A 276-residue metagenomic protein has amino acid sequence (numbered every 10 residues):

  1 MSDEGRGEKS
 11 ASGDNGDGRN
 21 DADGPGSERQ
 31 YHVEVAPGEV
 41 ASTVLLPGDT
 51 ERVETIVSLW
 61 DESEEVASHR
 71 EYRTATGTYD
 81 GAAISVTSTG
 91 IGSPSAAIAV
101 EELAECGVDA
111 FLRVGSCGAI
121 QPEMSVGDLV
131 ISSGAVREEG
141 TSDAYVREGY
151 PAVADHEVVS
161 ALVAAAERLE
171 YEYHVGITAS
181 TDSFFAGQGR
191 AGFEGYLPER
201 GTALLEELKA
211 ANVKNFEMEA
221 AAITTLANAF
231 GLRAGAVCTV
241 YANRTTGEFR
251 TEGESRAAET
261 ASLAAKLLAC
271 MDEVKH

Functional and structural regions predicted by a protein language model:
S2-A161, R168: Metabolite-binding pocket within alpha/beta catalytic cores that recognizes anionic/polar moieties
S63-S68, E170-I177, C270-H276: Flexible, glycine/charged-enriched surface loops at secondary-structure junctions
V114, F230-R244: Glycine-rich phosphate/pyrophosphate-binding loops and their adjacent beta-strand/loop elements at enzyme active sites
I120-P122, E138-G140, D182-G189, F193 (+1 more regions): Short acidic/glycine-rich loop or secondary-structure boundary segments that cap or lie
V153-N212: Active-site rim beta-loop-alpha module in soluble metabolic enzymes
A161-L169, L226, T260-M271: Generic non-transmembrane alpha-helical segments
T202-G235: A C-terminal functional module that forms or caps the active site or interfaces directly with catalytic machinery
N243-H276: His/Asp/Glu-rich mid-to-C-terminal helical/loop segments that flank catalytic regions of hydrolases
